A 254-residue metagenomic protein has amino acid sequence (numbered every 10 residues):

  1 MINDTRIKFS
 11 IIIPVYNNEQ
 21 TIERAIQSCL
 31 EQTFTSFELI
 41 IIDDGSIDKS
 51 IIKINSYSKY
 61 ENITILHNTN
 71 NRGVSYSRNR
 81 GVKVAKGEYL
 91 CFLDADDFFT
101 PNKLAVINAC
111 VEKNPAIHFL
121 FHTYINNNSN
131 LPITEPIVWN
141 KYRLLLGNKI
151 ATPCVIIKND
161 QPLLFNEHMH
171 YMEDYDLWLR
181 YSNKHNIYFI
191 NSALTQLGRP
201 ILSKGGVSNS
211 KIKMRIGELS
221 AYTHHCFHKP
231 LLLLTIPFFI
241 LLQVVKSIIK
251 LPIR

Functional and structural regions predicted by a protein language model:
M1-S28: N-proximal low-complexity "stem/linker" segments adjacent to membrane-targeting elements
Q27-S36: Short, acidic, metal-binding catalytic loop of nucleotide-sugar glycosyltransferases
S28, D43-I52, N70, D94: A conserved acidic beta->alpha catalytic loop
N68-A85: Glycine-rich, basic loop-to-helix element that forms the pyrophosphate-binding segment of sugar-nucleotide handling
L90: Short aromatic/hydrophobic "clamp" motif used to bind/position activated sugar donors
N102-P132: Conserved donor NDP-sugar-binding/catalytic core segment of glycosyltransferases
H122, T134-M214: Conserved nucleotide-sugar donor-binding catalytic segment
V207-L232: Catalytic core of nucleotide-sugar-dependent glycosyltransferases
